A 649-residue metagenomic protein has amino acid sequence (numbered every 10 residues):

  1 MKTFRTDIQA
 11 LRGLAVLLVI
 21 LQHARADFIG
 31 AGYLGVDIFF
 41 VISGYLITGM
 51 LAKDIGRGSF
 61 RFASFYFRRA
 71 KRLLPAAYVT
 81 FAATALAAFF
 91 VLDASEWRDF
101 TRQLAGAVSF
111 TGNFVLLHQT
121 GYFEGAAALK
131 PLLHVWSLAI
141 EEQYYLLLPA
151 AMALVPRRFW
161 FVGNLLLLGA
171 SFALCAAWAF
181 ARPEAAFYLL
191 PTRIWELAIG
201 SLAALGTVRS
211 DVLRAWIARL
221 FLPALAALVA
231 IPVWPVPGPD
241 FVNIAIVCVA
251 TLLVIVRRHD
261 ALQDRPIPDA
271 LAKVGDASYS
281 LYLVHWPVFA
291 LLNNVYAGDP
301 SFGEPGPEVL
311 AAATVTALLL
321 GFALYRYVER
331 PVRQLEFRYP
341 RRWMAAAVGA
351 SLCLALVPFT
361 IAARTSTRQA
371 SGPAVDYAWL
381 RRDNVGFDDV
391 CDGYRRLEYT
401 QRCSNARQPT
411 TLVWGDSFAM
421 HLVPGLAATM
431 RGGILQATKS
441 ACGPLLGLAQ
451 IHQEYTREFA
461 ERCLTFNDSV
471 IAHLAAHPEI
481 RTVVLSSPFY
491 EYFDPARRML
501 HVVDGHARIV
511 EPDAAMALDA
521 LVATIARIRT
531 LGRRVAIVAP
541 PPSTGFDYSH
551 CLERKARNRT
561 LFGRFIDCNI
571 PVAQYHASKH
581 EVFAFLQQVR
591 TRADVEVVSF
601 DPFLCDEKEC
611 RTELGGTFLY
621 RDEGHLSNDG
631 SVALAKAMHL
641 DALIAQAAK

Functional and structural regions predicted by a protein language model:
M1-R338: Membrane-interface helix/loop caps of multi-pass membrane proteins
P237, Y296-L310, V315-F322, R326 (+1 more regions): Extracellular/periplasmic envelope-modification machinery, especially enzymes that add or remove acyl/ester groups on
